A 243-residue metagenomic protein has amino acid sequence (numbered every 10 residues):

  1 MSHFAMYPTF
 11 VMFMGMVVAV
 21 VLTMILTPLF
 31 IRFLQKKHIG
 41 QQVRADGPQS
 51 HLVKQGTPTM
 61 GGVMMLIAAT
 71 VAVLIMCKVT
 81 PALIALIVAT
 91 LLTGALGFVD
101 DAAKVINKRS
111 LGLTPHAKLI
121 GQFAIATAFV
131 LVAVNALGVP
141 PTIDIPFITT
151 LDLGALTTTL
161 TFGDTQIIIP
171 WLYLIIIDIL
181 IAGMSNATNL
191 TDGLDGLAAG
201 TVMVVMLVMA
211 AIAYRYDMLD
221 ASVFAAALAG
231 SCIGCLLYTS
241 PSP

Functional and structural regions predicted by a protein language model:
M1-Q35, M65-A95, F129-A136, P141-T149 (+1 more regions): Alpha-helical transmembrane segments
M6, F33-M65, V99-A124, I148 (+3 more regions): Interhelical loop and helix-boundary elements at the membrane-water interface of polytopic inner-membrane proteins
T59, P81, T114, G154-T157: General structural signal for secondary-structure boundaries
P141-D164: Membrane-interfacial helical/loop segments at transmembrane boundaries in membrane proteins
